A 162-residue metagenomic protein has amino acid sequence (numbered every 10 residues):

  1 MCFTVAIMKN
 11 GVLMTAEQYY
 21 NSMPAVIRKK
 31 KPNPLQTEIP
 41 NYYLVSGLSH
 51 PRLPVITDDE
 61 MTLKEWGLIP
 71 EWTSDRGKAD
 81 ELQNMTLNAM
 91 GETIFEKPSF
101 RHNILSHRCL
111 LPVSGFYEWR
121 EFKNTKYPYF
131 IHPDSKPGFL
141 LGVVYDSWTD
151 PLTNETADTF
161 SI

Functional and structural regions predicted by a protein language model:
M1-I162: Short linear sequence motif anchored by a di-proline
